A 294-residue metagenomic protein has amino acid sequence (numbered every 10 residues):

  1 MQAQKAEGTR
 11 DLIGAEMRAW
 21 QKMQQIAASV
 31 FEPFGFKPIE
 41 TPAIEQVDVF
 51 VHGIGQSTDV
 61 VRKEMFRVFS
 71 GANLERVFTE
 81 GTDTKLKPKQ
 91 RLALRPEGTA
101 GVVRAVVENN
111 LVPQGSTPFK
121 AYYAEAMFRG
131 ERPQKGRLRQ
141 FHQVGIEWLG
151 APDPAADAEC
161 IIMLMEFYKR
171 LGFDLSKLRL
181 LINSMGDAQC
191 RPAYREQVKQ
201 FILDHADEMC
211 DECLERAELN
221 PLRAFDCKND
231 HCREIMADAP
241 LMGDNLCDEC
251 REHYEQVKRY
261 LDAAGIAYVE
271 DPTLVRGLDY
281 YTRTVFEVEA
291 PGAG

Functional and structural regions predicted by a protein language model:
M1-G294: TRNA-recognition modules of translation machinery and tRNA-sensing kinases, especially anticodon-binding
